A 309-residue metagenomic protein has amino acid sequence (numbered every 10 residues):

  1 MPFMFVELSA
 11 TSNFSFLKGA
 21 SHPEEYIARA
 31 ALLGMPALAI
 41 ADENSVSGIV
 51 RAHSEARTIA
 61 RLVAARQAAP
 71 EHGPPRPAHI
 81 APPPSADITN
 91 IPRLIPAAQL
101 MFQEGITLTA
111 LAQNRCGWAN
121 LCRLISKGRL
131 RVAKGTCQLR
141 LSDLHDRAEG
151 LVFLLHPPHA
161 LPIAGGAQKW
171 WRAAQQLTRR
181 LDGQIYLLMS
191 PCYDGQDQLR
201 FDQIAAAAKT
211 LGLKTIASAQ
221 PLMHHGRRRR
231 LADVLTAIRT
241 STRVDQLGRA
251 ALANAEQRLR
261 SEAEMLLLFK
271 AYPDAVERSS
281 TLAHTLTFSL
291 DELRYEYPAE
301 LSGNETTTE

Functional and structural regions predicted by a protein language model:
M1-E309: Phosphodiester-processing cores and adjacent nucleic acid-binding clamps
